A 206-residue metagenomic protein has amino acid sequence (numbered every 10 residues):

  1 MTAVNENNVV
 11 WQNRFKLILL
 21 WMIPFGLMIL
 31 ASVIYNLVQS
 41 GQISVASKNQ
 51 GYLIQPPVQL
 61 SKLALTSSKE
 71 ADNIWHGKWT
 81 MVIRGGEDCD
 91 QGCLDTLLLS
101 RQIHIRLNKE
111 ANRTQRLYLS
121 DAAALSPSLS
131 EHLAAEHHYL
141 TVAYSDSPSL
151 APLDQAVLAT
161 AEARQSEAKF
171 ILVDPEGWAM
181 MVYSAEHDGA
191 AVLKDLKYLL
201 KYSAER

Functional and structural regions predicted by a protein language model:
M1-K62: N-terminal targeting signals for export/organelle localization
Q55-H76, I83: A glycine-rich, hydrophobic loop/mini-helix early in the fold
N73-R101: Short active-site neighborhood of thiol/selenol oxidoreductases, capturing the structured segment around
H76-K78, A111-R113, Q165-E167: Extracytoplasmic
M81-I83, R116-L119, L172: Structural beta-sheet core signal
L98-L117: Conserved helix-turn-beta segment immediately C-terminal to the redox Cys motif in thioredoxin-like folds
Q115-L117, A124, S128-E167: Short, internal strand/loop/helix patches that form the active-site neighborhood or redox-interaction surface
Q165-R206: Thiol-/selenol-based redox modules, centered on thioredoxin-like and closely related oxidoreductase domains
